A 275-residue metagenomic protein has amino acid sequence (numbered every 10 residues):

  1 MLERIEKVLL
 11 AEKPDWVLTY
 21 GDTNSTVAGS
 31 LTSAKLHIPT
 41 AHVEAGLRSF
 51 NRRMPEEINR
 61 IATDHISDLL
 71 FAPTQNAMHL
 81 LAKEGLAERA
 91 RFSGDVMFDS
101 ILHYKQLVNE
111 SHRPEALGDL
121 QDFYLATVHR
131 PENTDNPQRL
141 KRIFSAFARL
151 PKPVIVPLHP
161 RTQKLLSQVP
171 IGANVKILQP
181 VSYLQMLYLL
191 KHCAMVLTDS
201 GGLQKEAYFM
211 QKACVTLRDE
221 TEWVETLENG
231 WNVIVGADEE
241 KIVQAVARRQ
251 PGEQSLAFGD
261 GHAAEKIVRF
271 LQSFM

Functional and structural regions predicted by a protein language model:
M1-G85: Active-site and donor-binding regions of nucleotide-sugar-utilizing enzymes
I5-L9, Y188-C193: Short alpha-helical donor nucleotide-sugar binding micro-motif in glycosyltransferases
L18-Y20, L31, H42-V43, L70 (+1 more regions): A donor-sugar binding/catalytic signature common to diverse glycosyltransferases and related nucleotide-sugar
I66-N136: A nucleotide-sugar donor-handling region in carbohydrate enzymes
N76, V233-M275: Leloir-type glycosyltransferase catalytic cores
N109-H192: Donor-nucleotide binding loops and adjacent catalytic segments primarily of GT-B fold Leloir glycosyltransferases
I177, Y208-E253: Nucleotide-sugar donor-binding patch of glycosyltransferase catalytic domains
